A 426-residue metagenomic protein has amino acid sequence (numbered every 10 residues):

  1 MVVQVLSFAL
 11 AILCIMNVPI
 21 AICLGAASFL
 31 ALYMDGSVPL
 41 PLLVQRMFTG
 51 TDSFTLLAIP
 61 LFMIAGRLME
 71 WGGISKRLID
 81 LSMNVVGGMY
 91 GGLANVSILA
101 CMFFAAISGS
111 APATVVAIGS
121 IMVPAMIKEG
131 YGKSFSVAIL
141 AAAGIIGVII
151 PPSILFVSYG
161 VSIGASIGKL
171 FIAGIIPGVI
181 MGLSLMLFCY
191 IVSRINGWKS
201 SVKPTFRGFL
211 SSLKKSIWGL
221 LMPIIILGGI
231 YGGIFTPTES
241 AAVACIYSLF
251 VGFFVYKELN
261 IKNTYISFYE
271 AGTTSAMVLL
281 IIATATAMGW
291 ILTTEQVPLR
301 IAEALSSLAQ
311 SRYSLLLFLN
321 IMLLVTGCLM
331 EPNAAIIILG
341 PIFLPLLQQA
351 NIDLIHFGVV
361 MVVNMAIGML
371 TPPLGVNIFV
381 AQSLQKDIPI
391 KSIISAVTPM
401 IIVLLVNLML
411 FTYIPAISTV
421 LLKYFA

Functional and structural regions predicted by a protein language model:
M1-A426: Alpha-helical transmembrane segments of multi-pass membrane transport proteins
